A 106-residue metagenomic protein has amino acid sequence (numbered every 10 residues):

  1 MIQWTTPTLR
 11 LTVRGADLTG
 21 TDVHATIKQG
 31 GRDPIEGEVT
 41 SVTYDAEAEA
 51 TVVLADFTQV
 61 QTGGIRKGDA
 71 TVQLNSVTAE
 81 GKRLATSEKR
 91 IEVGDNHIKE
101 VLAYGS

Functional and structural regions predicted by a protein language model:
M1-S106: Contiguous segments within soluble domain cores/interaction surfaces
